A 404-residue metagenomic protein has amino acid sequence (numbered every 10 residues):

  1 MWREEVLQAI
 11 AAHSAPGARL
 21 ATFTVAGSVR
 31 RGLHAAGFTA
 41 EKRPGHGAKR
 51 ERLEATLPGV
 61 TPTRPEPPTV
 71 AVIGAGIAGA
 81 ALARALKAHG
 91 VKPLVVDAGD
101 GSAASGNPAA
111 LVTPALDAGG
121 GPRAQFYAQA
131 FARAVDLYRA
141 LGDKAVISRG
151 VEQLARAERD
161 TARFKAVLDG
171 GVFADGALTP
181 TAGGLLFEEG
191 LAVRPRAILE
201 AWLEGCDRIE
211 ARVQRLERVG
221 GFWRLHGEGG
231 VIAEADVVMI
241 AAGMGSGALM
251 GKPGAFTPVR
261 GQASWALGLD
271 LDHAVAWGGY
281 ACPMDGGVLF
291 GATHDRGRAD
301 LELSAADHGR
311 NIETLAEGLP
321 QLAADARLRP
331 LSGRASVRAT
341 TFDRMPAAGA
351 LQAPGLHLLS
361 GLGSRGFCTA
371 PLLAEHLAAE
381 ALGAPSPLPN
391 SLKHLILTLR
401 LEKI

Functional and structural regions predicted by a protein language model:
H46, E189, R327-I404: C-terminal catalytic lobe of FAD-dependent flavoproteins
E66, E228-V237: Core beta-strand elements of the Rossmann-like FAD/NAD(P) dinucleotide-binding domain in flavoenzyme oxidoreductases
A88-N107: Glycine-rich FAD pyrophosphate-binding loop
G106-N107, L116, R123, D270-H357: Active-site lid/adjacent beta-loop-alpha segment flanking the redox-cofactor pocket in flavoenzymes
L111-G184: Dinucleotide-binding Rossmann-like beta1-alpha1 core, especially the glycine-rich loop that anchors the ADP
A118-G119, D143-Q153, F173-G205, E210 (+2 more regions): Helix-loop-beta segment of a Rossmann-like dinucleotide-binding subdomain
I209-R224: A conserved short coil-to-beta-strand element within the FAD-binding core of flavoproteins
A235-A276, L301-S304, L322-A326: Central helical "cap/lid" subdomain
